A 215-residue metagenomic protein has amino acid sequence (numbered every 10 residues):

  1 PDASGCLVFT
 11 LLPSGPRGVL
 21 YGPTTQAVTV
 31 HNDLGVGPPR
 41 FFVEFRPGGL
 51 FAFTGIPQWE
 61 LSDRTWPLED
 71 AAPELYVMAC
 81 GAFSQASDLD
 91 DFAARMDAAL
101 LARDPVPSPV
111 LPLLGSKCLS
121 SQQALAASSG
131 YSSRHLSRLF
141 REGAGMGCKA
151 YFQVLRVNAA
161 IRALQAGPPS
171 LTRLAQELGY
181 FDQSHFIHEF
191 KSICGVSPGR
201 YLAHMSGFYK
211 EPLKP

Functional and structural regions predicted by a protein language model:
P1-A124, S128-S133, G147-C148, R162-Q165 (+2 more regions): Alpha-helical bundle regulatory/interaction domains
A94-L101, R138-R141, E189: A broadly conserved amphipathic alpha-helix scaffold signal in soluble, globular proteins
F140-M146, E189-G199: A secondary-structure capping/hinge motif
